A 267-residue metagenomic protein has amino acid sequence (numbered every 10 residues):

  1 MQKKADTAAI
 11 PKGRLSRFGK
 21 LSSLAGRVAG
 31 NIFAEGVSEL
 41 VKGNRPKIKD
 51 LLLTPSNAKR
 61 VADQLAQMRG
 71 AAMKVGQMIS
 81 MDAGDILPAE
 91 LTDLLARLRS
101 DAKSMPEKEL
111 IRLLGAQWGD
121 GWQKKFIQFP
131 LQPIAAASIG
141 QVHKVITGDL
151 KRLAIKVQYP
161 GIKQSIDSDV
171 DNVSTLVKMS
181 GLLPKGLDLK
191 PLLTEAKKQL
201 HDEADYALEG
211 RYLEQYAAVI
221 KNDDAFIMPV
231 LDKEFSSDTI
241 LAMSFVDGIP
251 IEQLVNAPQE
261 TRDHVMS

Functional and structural regions predicted by a protein language model:
M1-S267: Broad phosphate/nucleotide-binding scaffolds in NTP-utilizing and phosphate-metabolizing enzymes
